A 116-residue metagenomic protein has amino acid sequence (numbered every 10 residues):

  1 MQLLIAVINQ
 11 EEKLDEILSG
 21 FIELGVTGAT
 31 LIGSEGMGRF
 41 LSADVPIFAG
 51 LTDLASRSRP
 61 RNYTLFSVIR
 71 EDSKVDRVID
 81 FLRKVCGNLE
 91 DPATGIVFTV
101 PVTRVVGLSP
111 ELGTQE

Functional and structural regions predicted by a protein language model:
M1-E116: Positively charged, small/polar-rich N-terminal and surface patches that mediate targeting and assembly and bind
